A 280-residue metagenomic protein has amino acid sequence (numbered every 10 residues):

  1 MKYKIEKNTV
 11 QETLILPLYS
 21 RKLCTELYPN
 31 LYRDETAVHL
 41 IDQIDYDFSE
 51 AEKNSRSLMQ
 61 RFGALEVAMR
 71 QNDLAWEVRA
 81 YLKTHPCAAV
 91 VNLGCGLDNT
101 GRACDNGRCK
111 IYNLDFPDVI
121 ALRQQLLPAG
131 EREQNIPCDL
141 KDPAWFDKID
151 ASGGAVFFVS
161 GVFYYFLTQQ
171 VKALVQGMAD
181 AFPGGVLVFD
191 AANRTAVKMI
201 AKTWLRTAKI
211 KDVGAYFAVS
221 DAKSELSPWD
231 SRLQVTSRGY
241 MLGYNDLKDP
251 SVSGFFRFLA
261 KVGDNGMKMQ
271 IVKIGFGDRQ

Functional and structural regions predicted by a protein language model:
M1-V91, C95-C138, A151-S152: Rossmann-like AdoMet
P143-S152: Short amphipathic alpha-helix with an adjacent loop that forms part of the alpha/beta core around
F157-F158: A conserved beta-strand element that flanks and buttresses the S-adenosyl-L-methionine
Y165-M178: A short, conserved alpha-helix within the catalytic core of class I
M178-R194: Conserved beta-strand signature within the Rossmann-like core of class I S-adenosyl-L-methionine
K198-V213: Short, glycine-/aromatic-enriched active-site segment of Class I SAM-dependent methyltransferases
V213-Y240: Short alpha-helix
L233-F258: Conserved catalytic loop of SAM-dependent methyltransferase domains
